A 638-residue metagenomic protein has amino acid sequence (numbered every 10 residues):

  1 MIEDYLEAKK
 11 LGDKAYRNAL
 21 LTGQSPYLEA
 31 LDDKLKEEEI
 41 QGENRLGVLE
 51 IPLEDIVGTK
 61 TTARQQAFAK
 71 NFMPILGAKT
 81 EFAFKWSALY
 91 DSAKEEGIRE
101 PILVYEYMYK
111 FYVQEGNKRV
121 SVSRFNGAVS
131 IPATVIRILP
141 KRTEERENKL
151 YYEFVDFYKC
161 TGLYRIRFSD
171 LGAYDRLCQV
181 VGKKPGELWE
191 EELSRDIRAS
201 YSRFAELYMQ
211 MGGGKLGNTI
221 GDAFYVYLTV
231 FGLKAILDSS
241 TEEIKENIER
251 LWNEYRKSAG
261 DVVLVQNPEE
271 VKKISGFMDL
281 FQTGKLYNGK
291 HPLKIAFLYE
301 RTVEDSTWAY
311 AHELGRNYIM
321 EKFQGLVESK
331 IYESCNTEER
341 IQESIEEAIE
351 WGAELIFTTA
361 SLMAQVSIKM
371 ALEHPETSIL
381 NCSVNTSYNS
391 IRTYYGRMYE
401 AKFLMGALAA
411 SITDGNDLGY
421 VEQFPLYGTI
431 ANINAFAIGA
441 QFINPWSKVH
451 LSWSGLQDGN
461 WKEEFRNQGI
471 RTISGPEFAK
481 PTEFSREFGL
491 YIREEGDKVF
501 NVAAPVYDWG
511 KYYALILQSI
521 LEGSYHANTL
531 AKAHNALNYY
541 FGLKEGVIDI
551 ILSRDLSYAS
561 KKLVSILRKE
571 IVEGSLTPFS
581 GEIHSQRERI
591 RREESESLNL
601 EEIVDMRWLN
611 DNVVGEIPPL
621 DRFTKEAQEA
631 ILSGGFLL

Functional and structural regions predicted by a protein language model:
M1-M108, Q114, F125, D170-G182 (+1 more regions): Short, charged/polar connector segments at secondary-structure boundaries
E96-Y112, K118-L150: A short, basic-hydrophobic beta/loop patch
G284-H312, D417-Q423: Short beta-strand segments enriched in small/hydrophobic residues
A296-L314, I319, Y332-E338, G428-T429: Extracytoplasmic "Venus flytrap"
R316, L404-S447, N535-S553: An alpha-beta-alpha
L372-Y395: Flexible loop/hinge segments that line or gate small-molecule binding clefts
Y395-N416, V506-A527: Hydrophobic alpha-helical segments within soluble ligand-binding/sensing domains
G523-L638: Segments of small-molecule ligand-sensing domains
